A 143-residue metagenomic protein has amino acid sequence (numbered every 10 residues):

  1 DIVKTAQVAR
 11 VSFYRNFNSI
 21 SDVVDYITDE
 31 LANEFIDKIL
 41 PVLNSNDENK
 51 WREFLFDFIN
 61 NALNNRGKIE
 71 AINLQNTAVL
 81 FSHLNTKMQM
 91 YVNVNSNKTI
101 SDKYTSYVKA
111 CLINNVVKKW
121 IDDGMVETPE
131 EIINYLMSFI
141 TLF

Functional and structural regions predicted by a protein language model:
D1-D22: Helix-turn-helix
T5, D22-V42, E53, D57: Alpha-helical structural segments
R15, D25-Y26, N134: DNA-binding alpha-helical recognition surfaces that contact promoter or target DNA
A32, I36, L40, L63 (+1 more regions): Regular secondary-structure segments
E34-K38, N65, K87-N95, F143: A short secondary-structure junction motif
L40-K68: Hydrophobic alpha-helical connector segments
E53, L74-C111, E130: Amphipathic alpha-helical packing segments from all-alpha helical-bundle domains
I100-D123, E127-L142: Hydrophobic alpha-helical segments that form the core of small-molecule binding pockets and/or dimer interfaces
